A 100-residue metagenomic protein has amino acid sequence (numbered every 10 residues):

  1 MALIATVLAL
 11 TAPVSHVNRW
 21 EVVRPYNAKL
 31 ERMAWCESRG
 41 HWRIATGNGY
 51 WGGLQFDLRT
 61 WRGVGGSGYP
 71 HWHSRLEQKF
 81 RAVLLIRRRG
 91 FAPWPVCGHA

Functional and structural regions predicted by a protein language model:
M1-A28: Cell-wall glycan-active module
A9, P13, A28, W35 (+2 more regions): Intrinsically disordered, low-complexity regions enriched in Ser/Pro/Gly/Gln/His and often acidic
N18, A45-T46, P70-H71: A generic structural signal for short
P25-H41, K79-I86, G98: Short, functionally critical alpha-helical segments immediately adjacent to catalytic or ligand/cofactor-binding
Y26-E31, T46-G52: Short, functional N-terminal and low-complexity linear motifs
H41-I44, G63: Short, solvent-exposed loop/turn elements at domain surfaces
G49-L54, L58-T60, V64, G68-A100: Catalytic and binding regions of secreted/periplasmic enzymes and modules that target cell-wall glycans
